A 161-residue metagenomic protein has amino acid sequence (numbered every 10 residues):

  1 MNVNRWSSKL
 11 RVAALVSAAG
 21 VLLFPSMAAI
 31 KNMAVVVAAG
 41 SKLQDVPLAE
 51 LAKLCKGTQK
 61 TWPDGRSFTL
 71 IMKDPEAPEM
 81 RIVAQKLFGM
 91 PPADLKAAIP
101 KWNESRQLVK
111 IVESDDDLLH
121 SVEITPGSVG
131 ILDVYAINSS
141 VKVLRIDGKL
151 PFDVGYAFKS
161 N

Functional and structural regions predicted by a protein language model:
M1, V21-M27: N-terminal export/targeting leaders of redox proteins
N2-A14: Bacterial N-terminal signal peptides that target proteins for export
S8-K9, A18, M27: Compositionally biased regions
A13-L22: Bacterial N-terminal signal peptides
A28-N161: Exported/periplasmic ABC-transporter solute-binding proteins
